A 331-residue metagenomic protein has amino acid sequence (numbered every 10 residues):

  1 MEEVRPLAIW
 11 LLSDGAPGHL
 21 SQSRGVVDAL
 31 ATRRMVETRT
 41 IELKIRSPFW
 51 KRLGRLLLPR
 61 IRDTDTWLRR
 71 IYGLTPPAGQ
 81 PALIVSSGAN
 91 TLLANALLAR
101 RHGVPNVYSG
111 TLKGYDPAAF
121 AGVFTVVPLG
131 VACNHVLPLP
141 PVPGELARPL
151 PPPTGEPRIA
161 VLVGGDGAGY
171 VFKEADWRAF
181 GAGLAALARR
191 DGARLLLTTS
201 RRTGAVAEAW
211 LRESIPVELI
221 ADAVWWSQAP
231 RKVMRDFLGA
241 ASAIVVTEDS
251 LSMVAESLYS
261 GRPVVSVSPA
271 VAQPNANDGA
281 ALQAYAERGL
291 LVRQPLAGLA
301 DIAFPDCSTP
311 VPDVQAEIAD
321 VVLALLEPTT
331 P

Functional and structural regions predicted by a protein language model:
V4-W10: Extreme N-terminal starter segment of soluble prokaryotic enzymes
A8, A82-L83, P105, G122 (+3 more regions): Structural motif
L11-L12, A16-L137: Active-site and donor-binding regions of nucleotide-sugar-utilizing enzymes
A16-H19, M234-N277: A donor-sugar binding/catalytic signature common to diverse glycosyltransferases and related nucleotide-sugar
L112, P117-D176, Q294-S308: A nucleotide-sugar donor-handling region in carbohydrate enzymes
D166-T199, T203: Conserved catalytic-core segment of nucleotide-activated headgroup transferases in glycan assembly
G192-R231: Catalytic donor nucleotide-activated moiety binding site of glycosyltransferases and closely related
L282-P331: Leloir-type glycosyltransferase catalytic cores
